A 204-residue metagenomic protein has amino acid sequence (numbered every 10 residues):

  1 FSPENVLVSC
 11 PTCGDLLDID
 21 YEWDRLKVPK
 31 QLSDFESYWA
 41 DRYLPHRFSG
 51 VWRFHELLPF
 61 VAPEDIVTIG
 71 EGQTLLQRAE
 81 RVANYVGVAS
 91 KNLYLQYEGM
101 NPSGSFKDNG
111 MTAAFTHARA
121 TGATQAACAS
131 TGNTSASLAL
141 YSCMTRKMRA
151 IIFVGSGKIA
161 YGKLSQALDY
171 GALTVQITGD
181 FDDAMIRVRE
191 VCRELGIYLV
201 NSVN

Functional and structural regions predicted by a protein language model:
F1-N204: PLP-dependent amino-acid enzyme catalytic core
